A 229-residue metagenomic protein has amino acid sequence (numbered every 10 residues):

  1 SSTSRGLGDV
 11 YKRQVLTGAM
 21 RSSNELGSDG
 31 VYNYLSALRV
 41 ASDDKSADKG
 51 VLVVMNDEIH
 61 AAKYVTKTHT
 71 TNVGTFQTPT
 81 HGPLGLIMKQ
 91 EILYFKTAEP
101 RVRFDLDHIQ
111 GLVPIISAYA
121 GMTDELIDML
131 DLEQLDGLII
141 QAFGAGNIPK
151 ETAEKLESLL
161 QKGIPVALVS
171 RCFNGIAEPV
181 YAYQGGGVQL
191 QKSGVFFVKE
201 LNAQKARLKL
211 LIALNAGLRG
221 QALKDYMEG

Functional and structural regions predicted by a protein language model:
S1-Y11: Single conserved hydrophobic/aromatic residue that forms the stacking wall/gate of nucleotide- or nucleobase-binding
R5, M129, E151-K155: A short acidic, amphipathic alpha-helical/loop segment
K12-V15, P165: Proline-centered loop/turn at the N-terminus of a beta-strand
V15-G18, L52-N56, S117, Q141 (+1 more regions): Short beta-strand segments
L16-M88: Internal gly/pro-rich beta-alpha loop/helix module that stabilizes soluble enzyme cofactors or their anionic handles
A19-S22, F143-A145, C172-G175: Short, ordered loop/turn segments at secondary-structure junctions
A61-A145, G229: Accessory alpha-helical/coil subdomains and C-terminal extensions that flank or cap enzyme catalytic cores
K150-G229: ATP/nucleoside-binding phosphotransfer catalytic cores, i.e., glycine-rich phosphate-binding loops
